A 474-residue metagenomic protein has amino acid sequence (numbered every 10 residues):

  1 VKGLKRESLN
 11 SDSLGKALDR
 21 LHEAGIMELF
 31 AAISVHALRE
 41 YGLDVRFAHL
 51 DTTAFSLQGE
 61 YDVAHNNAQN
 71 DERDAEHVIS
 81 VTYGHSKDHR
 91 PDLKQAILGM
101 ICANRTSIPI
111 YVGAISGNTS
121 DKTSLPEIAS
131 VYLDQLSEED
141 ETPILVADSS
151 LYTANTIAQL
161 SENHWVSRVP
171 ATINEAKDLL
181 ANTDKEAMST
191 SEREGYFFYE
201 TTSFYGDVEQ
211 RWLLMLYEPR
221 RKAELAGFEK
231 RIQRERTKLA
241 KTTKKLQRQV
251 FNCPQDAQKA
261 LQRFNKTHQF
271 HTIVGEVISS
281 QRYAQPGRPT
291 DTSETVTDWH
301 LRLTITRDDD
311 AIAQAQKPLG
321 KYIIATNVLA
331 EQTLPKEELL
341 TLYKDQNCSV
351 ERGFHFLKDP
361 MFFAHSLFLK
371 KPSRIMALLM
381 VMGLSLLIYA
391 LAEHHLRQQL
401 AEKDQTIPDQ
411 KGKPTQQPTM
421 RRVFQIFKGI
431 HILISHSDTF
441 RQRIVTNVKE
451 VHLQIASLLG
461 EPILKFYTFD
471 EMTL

Functional and structural regions predicted by a protein language model:
V1-L474: Anion-binding and metal-coordination hotspots
